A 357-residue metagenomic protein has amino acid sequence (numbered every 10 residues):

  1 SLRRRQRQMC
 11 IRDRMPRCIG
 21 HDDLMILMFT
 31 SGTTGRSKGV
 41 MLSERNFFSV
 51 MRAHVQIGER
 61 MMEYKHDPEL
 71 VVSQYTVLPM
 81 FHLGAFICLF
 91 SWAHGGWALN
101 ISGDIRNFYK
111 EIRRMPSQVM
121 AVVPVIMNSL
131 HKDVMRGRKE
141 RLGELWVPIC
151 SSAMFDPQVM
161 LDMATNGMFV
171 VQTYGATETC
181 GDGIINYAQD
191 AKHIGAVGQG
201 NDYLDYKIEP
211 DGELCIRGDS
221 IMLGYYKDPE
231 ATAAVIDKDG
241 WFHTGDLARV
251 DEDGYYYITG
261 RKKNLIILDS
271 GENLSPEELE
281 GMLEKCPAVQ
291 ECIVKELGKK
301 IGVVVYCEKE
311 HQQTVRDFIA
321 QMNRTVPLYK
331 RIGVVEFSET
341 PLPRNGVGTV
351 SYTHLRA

Functional and structural regions predicted by a protein language model:
S1-R7, I11, H354: Single conserved hydrophobic/aromatic residue that forms the stacking wall/gate of nucleotide- or nucleobase-binding
R12-F29, R36, K65-S73: Conserved pre-ATP/AMP-binding loop-to-beta segment of ANL
M25-R52: Conserved AMP-binding A3 loop
F48-S73, M80-K139, E144: Conserved AMP-binding/adenylation subdomain of ANL enzymes
N100-S102, L161-G212, S220-L223, A233-W241: Conserved ATP-binding loop and adjacent catalytic segment of the adenylate-forming AMP-binding
S117-V122, L130-K192, D205, Q290: Gly/Ser/Thr-rich phosphate-binding loop
I208, G218, L223-G224, L247-K330: AMP-binding/adenylate-forming catalytic core of the ANL superfamily
F337-R356: Flexible lysine-rich "adenylation lid" loop at the C-terminal edge of ANL adenylation domains
